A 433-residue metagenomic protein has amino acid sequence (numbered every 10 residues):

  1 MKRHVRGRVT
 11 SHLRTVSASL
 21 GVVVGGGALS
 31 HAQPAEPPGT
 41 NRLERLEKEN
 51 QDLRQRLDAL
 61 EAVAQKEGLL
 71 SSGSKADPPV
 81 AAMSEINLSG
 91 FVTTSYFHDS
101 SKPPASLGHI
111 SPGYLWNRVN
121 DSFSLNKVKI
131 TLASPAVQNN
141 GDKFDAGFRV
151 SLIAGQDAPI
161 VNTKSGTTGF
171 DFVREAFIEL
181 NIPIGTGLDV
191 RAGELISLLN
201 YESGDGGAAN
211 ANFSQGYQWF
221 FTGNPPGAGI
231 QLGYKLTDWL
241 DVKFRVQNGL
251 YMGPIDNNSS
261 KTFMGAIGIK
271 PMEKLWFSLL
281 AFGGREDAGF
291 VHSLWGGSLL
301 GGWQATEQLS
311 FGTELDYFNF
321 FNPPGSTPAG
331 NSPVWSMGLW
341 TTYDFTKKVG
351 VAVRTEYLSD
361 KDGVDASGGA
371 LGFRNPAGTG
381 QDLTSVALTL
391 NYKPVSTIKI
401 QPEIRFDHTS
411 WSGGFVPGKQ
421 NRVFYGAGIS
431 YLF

Functional and structural regions predicted by a protein language model:
M1-H12: N-terminal secretory signal peptides that target proteins for export/translocation
K2-H4, S19-Y114, F433: N-terminal periplasmic/intermembrane-space "pro-region" immediately following the signal or transit peptide
H12-A18: Sec-dependent signal peptide recognition, specifically the positively charged N-region followed immediately by
T40-L53, L57-D58, F91-T93, S151 (+10 more regions): A general secondary-structure boundary signal
R42-R45, R54-R56, K127-K129, R149 (+7 more regions): Basic side chains
E44-E49, E61, E179, E314-D316 (+2 more regions): Acidic-residue sensor for enzyme active/binding pockets
A76-M252, N257-M264, G268-F277, W340-K348 (+3 more regions): Outer membrane beta-barrel
Y114-N117, A158-V161, P271, L275-F433: Outer-membrane beta-barrel pore domains
